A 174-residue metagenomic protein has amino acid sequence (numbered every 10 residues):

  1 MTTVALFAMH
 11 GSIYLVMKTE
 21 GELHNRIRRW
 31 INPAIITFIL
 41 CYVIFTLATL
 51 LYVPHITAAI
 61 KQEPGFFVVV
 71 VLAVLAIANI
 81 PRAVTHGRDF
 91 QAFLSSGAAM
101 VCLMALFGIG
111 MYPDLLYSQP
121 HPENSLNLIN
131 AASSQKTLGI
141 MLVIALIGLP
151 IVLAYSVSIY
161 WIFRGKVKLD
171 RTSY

Functional and structural regions predicted by a protein language model:
M1-D89: Long, contiguous internal "core" modules enriched in hydrophobic/ aromatic residues
M1-L6, S134-V152: Hydrophobic alpha-helical transmembrane segments
A5-V16, G148-G165: Transmembrane alpha-helical segments in integral membrane proteins
A48-H55, I109-H121: Membrane-helix interface motif
V70-R82, L106-M111, V152, S156: Hydrophobic alpha-helical segments of multi-pass membrane transport proteins
L94-G110: Hydrophobic alpha-helical membrane-insertion segments
A99, F163-Y174: Short, highly charged, low-complexity non-transmembrane loops/tails of multi-pass membrane proteins
S118-I140: Short, membrane-exposed interhelical loops at transmembrane-helix boundaries
